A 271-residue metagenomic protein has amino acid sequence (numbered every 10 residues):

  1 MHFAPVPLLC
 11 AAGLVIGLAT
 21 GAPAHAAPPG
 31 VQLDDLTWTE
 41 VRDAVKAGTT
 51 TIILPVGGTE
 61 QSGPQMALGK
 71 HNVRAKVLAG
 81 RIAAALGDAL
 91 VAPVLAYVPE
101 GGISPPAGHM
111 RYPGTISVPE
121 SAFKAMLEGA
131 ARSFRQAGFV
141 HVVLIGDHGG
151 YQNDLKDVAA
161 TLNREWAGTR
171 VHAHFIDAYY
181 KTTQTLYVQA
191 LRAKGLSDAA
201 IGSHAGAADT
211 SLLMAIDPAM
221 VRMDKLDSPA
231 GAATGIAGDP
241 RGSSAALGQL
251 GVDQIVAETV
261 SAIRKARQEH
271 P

Functional and structural regions predicted by a protein language model:
M1-A4: N-terminal secretory signal peptides that target proteins for export/translocation
P7-G21: Bacterial N-terminal signal peptides
H25-V143, D147-P271: Extended, histidine- and acidic-residue-enriched regions that form the cofactor-binding/catalytic faces
